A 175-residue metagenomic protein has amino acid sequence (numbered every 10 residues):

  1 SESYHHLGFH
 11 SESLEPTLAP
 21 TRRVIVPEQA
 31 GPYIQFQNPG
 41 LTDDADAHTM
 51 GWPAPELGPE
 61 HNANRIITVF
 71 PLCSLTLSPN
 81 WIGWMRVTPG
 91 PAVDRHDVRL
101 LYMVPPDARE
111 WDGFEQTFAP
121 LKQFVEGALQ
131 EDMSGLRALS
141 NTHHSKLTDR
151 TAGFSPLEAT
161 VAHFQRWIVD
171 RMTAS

Functional and structural regions predicted by a protein language model:
S1-S175: C-terminal catalytic domain of Rieske-type non-heme iron oxygenases
